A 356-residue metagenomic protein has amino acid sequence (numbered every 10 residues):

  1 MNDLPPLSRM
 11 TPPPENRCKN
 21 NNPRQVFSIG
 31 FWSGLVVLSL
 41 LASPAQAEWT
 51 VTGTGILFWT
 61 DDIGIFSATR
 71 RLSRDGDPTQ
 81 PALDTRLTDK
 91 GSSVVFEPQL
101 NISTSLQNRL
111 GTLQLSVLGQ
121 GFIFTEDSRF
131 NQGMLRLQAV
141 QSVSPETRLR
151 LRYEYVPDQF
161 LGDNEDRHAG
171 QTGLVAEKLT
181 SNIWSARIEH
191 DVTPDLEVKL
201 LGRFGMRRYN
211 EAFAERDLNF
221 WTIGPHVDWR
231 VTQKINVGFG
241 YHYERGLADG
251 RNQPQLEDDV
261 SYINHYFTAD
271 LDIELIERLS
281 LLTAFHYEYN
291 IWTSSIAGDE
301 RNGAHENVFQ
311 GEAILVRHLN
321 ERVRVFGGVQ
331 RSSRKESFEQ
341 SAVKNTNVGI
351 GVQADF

Functional and structural regions predicted by a protein language model:
M1-T50: Cleavable N-terminal export/targeting peptides
A47-F356: Gram-negative and organellar
